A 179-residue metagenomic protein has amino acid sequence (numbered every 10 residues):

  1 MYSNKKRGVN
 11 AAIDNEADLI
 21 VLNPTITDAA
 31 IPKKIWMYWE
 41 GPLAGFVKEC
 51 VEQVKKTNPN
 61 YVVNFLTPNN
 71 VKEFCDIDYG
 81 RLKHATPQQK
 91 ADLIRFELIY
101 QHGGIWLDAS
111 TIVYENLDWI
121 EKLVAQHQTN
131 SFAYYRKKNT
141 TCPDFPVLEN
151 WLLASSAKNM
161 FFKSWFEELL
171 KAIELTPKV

Functional and structural regions predicted by a protein language model:
M1-D78, A157: N-terminal anchoring/stem segment of glycosyltransferases
F46-E49, I94, M160, S164: Extracytoplasmic/secreted proteins, especially bacterial periplasmic and envelope-associated proteins
C75-K90: Conserved interaction-surface patches within small, structured recognition/assembly domains
Q89-L148: GT-A fold catalytic core of metal-dependent nucleotide-sugar glycosyltransferases, centered on the diacidic
T111, N159-M160: Serine-centered coil/turn micro-motif
E149-K158: Conserved beta strand-loop-helix elements of the APE1-like EEP
F161-V179: Catalytic core and acceptor-binding pocket of nucleotide-sugar-dependent glycosyltransferases
